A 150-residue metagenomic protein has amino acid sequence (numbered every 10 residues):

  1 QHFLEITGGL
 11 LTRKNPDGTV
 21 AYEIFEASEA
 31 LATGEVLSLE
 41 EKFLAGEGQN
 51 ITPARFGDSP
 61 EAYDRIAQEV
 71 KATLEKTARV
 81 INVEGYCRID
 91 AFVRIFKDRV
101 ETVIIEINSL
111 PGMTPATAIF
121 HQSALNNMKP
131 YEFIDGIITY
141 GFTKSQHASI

Functional and structural regions predicted by a protein language model:
Q1-F3, P16-V20, S59-I150: ATP-dependent carboxylate activation and anion-phosphoryl transfer catalytic cores that bind Mg-ATP to form
Q1-G57, E61, R65-E69, E101-V103: Phosphate-binding site of ATP-dependent enzymes
